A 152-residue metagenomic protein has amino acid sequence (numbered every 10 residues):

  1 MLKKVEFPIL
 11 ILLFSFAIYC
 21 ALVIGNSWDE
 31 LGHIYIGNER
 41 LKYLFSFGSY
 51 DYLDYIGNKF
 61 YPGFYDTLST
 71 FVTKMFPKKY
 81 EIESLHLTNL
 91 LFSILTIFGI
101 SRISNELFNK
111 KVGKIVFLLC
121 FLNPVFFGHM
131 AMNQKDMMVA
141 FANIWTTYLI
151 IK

Functional and structural regions predicted by a protein language model:
M1, Y148-K152: Perimembrane helix-loop-helix junctions
K4-I9, I100-L122, F141: Transmembrane-helix signature of polytopic, membrane-embedded enzymes that assemble or transfer cell-envelope glycans
L13, V116-F121, G128, Y148: Short helix- or helix-capping micro-motifs that position conserved polar/aromatic residues at function-defining sites
F16-Y19, L31-T67, F71-M75: Extracytosolic helix-loop segments that constitute the early lumenal/periplasmic catalytic or substrate-binding loops
Y19-C20, S69, T73, S101-N109 (+1 more regions): Membrane-water interface at transmembrane helix exits
H33-Y35, E39, S93, V139-T147: Hydrophobic core segments of transmembrane alpha-helices in multi-pass, intramembrane catalytic enzymes
G63, T67, F76-L95, F117 (+2 more regions): Loop-to-helix entry region of an early transmembrane alpha helix in multi-pass inner-membrane enzymes
L87-L107, W145-L149: Transmembrane-helix motifs of polytopic, lipid-linked glycan transferases
